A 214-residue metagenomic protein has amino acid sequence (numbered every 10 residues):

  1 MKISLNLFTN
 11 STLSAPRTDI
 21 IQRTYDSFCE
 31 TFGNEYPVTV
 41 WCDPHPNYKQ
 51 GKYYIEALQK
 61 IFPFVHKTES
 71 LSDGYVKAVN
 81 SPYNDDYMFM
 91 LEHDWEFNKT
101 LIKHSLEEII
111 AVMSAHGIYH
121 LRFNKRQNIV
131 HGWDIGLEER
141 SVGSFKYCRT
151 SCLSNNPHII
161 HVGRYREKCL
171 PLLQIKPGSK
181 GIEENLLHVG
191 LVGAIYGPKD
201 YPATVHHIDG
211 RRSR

Functional and structural regions predicted by a protein language model:
M1-Y87: N-terminal anchoring/stem segment of glycosyltransferases
R23-T24, S144, T150-R214: C-terminal catalytic/acceptor-binding lobe
T39-V40, M88-M90, Y119-N124, I159 (+1 more regions): A structural signal for short, well-ordered beta-strand segments and their strand-loop junctions that often border
D85-N98: Short beta-strand-to-loop acidic/aromatic patch adjacent to the donor-nucleotide binding site
K99-F123: Conserved donor-nucleotide/metal-binding helix-loop-beta segment in metal-dependent transferases, i.e., the alpha-helix
Y119-I135: Short beta-strand-to-loop element that shapes/binds the nucleotide-sugar donor at the catalytic cleft/hinge
D134-T150: Short, flexible, basic/aromatic active-site loop/helix in glycosyltransferases
